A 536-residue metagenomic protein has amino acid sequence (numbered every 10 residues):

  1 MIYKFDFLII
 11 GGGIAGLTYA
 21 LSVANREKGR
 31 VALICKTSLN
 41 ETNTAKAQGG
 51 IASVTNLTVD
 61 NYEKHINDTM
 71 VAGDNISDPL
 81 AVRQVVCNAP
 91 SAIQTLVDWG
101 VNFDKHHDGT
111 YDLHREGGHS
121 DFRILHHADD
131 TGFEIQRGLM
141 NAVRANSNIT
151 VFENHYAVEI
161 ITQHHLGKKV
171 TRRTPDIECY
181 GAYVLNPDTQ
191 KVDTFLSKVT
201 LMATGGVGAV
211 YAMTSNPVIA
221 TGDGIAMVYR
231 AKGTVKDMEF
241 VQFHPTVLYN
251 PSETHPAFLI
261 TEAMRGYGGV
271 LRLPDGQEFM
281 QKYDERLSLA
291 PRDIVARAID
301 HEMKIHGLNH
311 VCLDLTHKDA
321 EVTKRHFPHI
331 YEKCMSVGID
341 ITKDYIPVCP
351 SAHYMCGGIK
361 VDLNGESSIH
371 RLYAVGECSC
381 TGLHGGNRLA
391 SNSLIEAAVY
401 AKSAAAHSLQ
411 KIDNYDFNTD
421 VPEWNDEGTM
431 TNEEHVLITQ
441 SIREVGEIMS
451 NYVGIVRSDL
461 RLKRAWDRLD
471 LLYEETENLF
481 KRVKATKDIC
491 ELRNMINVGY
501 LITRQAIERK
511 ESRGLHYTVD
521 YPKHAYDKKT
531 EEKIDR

Functional and structural regions predicted by a protein language model:
M1-D6, Y19-S22, G29-R30, S38-N40 (+9 more regions): Glycine- and aromatic-enriched mobile tails/lids
L8-I10, F195-T204: Short hydrophobic core segments
G16: N-terminal Rossmann-fold NAD(P) dinucleotide-binding loop
T37-D68, D74, P245-T246, H255-P256: Conserved N-terminal glycine-rich FAD pyrophosphate-binding loop of Rossmann-like flavoproteins
L39, M227, G233-I341, I346 (+2 more regions): An anion/pyrophosphate-binding glycine-rich loop and adjacent beta-alpha core in soluble alpha-beta enzymes
S77-P90, R123-N141, F152, T214-G222 (+2 more regions): Short beta-strand to alpha-helix junction loop
V97-K191, A203, V247-P251: Conserved redox-cofactor binding core of oxidoreductases
E159-T171, P175-D176, Y180-T189, I339-L383: FAD-site-proximal beta/loop scaffold in flavoenzymes
